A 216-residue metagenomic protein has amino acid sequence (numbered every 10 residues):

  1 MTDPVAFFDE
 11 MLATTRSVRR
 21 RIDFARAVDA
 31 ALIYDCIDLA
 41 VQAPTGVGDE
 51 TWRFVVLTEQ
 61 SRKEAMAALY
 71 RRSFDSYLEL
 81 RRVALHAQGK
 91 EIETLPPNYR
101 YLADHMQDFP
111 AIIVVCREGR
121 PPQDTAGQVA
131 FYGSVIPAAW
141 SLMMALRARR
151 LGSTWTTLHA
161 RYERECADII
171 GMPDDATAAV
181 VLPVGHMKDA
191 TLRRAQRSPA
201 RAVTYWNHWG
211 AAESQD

Functional and structural regions predicted by a protein language model:
M1-A27, A31-L32, I37-L39: N-terminal targeting/leader regions
T2-F7, T14-R19, T177-D216: C-terminal helix-cap and adjacent tail motif
D38-A40, I113, E118-D168: Small-aliphatic-rich amphipathic alpha-helix that forms the alpha element of a beta-alpha
L39-V41, P96-Y101, C166-D168, D189-T191: Glycine-rich, charged/polar anion/phosphate-binding loops that engage phosphate groups from diverse ligands
A43-G48: Glycine-rich phosphate/pyrophosphate-binding beta-alpha loops
D49-T51, M106-P110, T177: Short connector loops at helix/strand junctions that flank enzyme active sites, especially segments positioning acidic
V56-V135: Glycine/small-residue-rich phosphate/adenosyl-binding loop
D75-H86, I169-A195: A glycine-rich helix N-cap at a beta->alpha junction
